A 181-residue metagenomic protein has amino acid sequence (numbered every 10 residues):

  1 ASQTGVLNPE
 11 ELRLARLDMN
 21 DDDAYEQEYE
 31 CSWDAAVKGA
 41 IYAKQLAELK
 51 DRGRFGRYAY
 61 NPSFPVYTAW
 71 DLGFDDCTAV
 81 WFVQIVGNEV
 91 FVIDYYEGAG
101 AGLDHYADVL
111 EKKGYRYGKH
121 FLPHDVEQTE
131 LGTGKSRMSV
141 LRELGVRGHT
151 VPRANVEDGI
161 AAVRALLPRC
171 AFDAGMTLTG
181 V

Functional and structural regions predicted by a protein language model:
S2-W70: ATPase catalytic-site recognition across NTP-hydrolyzing enzymes
T4-G5, A35, D76, V86 (+1 more regions): Short loop/turn segments at secondary-structure transitions that flank enzyme active sites
L17-D21, Y25, L72, K112 (+2 more regions): Generic detector of ordered secondary-structure context
D21, Y67-T68, D75, V163-P168: Structured catalytic/translocation cores of nucleotide/phosphate-coupled proteins
N61-I85: Gly/Thr-rich phosphate-binding beta-strand-loop-beta motif of the actin/hexokinase/Hsp70
W81-V181: Mg2+-dependent endonuclease catalytic cores in nucleic-acid-processing enzymes, primarily RNase H-like
